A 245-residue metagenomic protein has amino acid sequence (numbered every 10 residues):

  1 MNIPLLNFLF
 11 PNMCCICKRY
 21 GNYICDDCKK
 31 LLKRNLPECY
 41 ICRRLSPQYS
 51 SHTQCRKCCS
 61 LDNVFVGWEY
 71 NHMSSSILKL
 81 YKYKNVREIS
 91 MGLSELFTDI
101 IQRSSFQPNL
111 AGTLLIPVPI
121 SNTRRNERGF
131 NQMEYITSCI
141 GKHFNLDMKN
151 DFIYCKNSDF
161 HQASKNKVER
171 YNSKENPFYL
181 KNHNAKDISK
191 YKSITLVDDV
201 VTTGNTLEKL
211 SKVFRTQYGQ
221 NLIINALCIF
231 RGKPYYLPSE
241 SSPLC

Functional and structural regions predicted by a protein language model:
M1-C245: Glycine-rich phosphate/pyrophosphate-handling loop used in enzymes and phosphotransfer proteins
